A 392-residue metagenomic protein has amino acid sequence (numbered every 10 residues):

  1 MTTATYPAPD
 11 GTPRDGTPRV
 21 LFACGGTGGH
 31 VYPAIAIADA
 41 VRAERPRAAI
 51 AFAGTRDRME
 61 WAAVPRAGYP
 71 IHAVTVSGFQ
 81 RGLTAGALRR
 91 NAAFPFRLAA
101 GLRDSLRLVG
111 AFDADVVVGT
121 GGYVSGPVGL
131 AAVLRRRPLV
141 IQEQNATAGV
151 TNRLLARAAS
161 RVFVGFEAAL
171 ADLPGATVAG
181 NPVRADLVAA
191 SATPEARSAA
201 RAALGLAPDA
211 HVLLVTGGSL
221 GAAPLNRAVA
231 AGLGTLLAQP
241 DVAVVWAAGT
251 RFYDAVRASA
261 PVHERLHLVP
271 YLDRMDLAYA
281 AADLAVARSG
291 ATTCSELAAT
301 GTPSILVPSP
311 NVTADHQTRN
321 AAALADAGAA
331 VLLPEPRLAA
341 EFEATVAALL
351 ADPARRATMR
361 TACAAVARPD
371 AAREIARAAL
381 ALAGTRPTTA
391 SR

Functional and structural regions predicted by a protein language model:
T3-A4, R368-R392: C-terminal alpha-helical cap of glycosyltransferases
P18-T27, R47-A100, A179, T250-F252 (+1 more regions): Conserved nucleotide-sugar phosphate-binding/catalytic loop shared by glycosyltransferases and other
R58, A63, G82, E195-A285 (+3 more regions): Donor-nucleotide binding loops and adjacent catalytic segments primarily of GT-B fold Leloir glycosyltransferases
P70, V133-S198: Active-site-proximal region of nucleotide-activated glycan assembly enzymes, centered on histidine/acidic-rich loops
G86-R90, A189-G205, R355: A short helix/loop element that forms part of the nucleotide-sugar donor recognition site in Leloir-type
D104-V117, V124-V140, R153-R157: Glycosyltransferases and closely related glycan-assembly transferases that use nucleotide-activated donors
A114-V116, L272, A280-S295, T302-P303: Acidic donor-binding loop of glycosyltransferase active sites
R355-P369: A short, well-ordered alpha-helix in the C-terminal region of glycosyltransferases
